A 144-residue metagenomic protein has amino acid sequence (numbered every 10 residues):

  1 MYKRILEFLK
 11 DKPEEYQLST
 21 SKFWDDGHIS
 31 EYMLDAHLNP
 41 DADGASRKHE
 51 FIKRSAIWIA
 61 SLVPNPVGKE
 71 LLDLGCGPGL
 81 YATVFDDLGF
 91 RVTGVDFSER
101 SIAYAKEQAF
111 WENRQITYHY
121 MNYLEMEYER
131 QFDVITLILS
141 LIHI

Functional and structural regions predicted by a protein language model:
M1-W24: N-terminal auxiliary segments of SAM/dcSAM-dependent transferases
H49-V67: Conserved alpha-helix/loop element of class I SAM-dependent methyltransferases that forms part of the SAM/SAH-binding
G68-G77: Conserved class I S-adenosyl-L-methionine
P78-F90: Conserved SAM-binding loop of SAM-dependent methyltransferases across substrates and taxa, primarily the Class I
S98-R100: Conserved SAM/SAH-binding beta-strand->alpha-helix loop
W111-E125: Conserved SAM-binding strand-loop segment of SAM-dependent methyltransferases
E127-V134: A short acidic, Gly/Pro-enriched loop at the edge of an enzyme's catalytic core that lines a small-molecule cofactor
I142-I144: Conserved small/polar residues in nucleotide/adenosyl-binding loops
